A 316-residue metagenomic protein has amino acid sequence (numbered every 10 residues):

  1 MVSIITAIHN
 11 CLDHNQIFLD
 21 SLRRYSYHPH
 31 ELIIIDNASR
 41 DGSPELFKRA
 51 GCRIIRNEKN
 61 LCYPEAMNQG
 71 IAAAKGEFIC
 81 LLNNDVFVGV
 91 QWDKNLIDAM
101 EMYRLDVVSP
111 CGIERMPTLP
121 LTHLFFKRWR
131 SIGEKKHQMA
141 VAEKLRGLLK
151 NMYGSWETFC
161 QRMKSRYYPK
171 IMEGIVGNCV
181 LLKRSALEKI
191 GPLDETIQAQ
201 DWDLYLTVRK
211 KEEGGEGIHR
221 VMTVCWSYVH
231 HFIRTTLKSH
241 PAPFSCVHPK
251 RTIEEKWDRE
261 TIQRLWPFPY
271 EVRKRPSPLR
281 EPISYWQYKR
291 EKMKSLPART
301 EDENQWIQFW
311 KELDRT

Functional and structural regions predicted by a protein language model:
D20-P29: Short, acidic, metal-binding catalytic loop of nucleotide-sugar glycosyltransferases
D36-P44: A conserved acidic beta->alpha catalytic loop
N57-A74: Glycine-rich, basic loop-to-helix element that forms the pyrophosphate-binding segment of sugar-nucleotide handling
I79: Short aromatic/hydrophobic "clamp" motif used to bind/position activated sugar donors
Q91-L145: Conserved donor NDP-sugar-binding/catalytic core segment of glycosyltransferases
I113-R115, I218-S245, T252: Active-site donor/metal-binding and catalytic loop motifs of nucleotide-sugar-dependent glycosylation enzymes
A142-L182: A recurrent flexible, glycine/aromatic-enriched loop bordering the glycosyltransferase active site that acts as
E173-L182, A186-G191, T196-S227: A short, conserved alpha-helix in the catalytic core of glycosyltransferases
